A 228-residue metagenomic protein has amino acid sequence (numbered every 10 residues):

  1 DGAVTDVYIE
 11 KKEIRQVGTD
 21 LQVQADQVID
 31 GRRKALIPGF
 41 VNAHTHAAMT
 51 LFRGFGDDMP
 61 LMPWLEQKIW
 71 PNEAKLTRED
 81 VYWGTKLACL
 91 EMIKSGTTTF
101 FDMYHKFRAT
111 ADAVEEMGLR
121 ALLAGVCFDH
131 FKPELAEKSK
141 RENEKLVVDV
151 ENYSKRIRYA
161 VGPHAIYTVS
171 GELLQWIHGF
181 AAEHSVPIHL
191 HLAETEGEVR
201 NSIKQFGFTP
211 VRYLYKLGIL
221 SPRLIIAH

Functional and structural regions predicted by a protein language model:
D1-P38: Histidine-rich, glycine-flanked metal-binding segment
V7, K12, R33, H44 (+5 more regions): Divalent metal-coordination and catalytic microenvironments
I29-D30, F101-D102, L123, I188-L192 (+1 more regions): General beta-strand structural signal in soluble alpha/beta enzymes
G39-T50, P187-E196: Histidine-centered catalytic micro-motifs
H46, H105-K106, V126-H130, G162-I166 (+1 more regions): Active-site beta-loop-alpha junctions enriched in small/polar residues
L51-W83, M117-K132, E137, E196-S221: Active-site gating loops and adjacent loop-to-helix segments of metal-dependent hydrolytic enzymes
R53-G118, K140-Y153: Alpha-helical scaffold segments that flank or form the walls of functional sites
D112, K138-H228: Histidine/acidic residue-rich metal-binding segments in metalloenzymes
